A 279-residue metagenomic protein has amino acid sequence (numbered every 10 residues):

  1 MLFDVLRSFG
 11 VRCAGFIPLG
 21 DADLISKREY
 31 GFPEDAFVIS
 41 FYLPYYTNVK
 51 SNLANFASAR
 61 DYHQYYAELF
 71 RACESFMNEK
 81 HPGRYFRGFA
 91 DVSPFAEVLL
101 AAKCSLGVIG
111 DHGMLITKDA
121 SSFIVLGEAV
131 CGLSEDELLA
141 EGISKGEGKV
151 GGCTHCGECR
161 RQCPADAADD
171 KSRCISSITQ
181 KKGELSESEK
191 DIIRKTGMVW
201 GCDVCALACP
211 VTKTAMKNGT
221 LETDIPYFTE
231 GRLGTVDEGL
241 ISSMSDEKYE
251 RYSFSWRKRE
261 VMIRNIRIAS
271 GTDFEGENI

Functional and structural regions predicted by a protein language model:
M1-G152: Auxiliary alpha/beta "docking" domains used to position bulky ligands
E141-T154, I192-C202: Immediate flanking context of iron-sulfur cluster ligation sites
E158-T179, G197-I225: Iron-sulfur cluster-binding cysteine motifs and their immediate structural context in ferredoxin-like electron-transfer
A165-E189, E230-V236: Active-site-proximal loop/short-helix segments that contain or immediately flank catalytic acid/base residue(s)
K213, T220-V236, L240, R251: Extended alpha-helical surfaces
M244-R257: Acidic, Ser/Thr- and Gly/Pro-rich intrinsically disordered linkers and low-complexity segments that flank or connect
S245-K248, F274-I279: Amphipathic alpha-helical scaffolding segments comprising HEAT/armadillo-like alpha-solenoid repeats
S255-D273: Long, compositionally biased charged/polar accessory segments in the mid-to-C-terminal portions of proteins
